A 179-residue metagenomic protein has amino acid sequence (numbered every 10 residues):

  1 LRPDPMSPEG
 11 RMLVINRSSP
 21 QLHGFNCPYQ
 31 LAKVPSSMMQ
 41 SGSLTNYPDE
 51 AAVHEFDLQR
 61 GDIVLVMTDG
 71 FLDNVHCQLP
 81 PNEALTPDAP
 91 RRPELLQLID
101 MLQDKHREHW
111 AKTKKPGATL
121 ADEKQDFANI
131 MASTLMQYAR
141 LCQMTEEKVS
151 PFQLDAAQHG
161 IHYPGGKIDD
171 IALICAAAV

Functional and structural regions predicted by a protein language model:
L1-P8, N16-R17: Conserved catalytic micro-motifs used in adenylation/nucleotidyl-transfer and phosphoryl/amide- and methyl-transfer
E9, S19-N82: Acidic loop->beta-strand submotif enriched in PP2C/PPM serine/threonine phosphatases
E9-G10, G166: A generic structural signal for short, non-catalytic loop/turn and secondary-structure boundary residues
L13: Glycine-rich, small/polar surface segments that engage phosphate groups of diverse ligands
P48-D49, D57-M67, F71-V179: C-terminal catalytic subdomain
